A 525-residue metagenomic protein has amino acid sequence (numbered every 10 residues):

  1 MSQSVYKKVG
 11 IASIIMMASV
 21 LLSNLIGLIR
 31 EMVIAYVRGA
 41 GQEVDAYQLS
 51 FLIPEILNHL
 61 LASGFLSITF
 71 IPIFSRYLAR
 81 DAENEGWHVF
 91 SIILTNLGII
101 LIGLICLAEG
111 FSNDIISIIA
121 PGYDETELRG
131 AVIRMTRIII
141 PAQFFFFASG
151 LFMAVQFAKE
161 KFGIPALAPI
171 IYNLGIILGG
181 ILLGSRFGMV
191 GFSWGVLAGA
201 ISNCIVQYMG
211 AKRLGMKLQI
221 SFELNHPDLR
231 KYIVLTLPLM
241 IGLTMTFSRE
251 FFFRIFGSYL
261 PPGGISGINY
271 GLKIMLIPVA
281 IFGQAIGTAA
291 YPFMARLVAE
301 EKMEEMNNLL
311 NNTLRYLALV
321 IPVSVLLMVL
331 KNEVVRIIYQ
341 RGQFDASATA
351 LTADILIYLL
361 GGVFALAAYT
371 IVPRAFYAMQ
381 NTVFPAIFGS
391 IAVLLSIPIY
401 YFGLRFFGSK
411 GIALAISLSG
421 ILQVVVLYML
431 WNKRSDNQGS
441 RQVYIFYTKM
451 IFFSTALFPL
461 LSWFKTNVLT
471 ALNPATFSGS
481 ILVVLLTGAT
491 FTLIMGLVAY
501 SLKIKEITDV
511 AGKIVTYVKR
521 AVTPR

Functional and structural regions predicted by a protein language model:
M1-R525: Membrane-embedded alpha-helical bundles of multi-pass transporters/translocases, especially carrier/permease families
